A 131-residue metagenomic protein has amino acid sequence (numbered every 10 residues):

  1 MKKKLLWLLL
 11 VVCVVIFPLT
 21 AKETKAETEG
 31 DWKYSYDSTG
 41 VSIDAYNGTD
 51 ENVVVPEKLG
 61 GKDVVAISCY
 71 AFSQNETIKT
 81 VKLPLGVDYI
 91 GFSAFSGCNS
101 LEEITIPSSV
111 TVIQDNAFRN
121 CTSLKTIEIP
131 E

Functional and structural regions predicted by a protein language model:
M1-L9: Bacterial N-terminal signal peptides that target proteins for export
L9-P18: Bacterial N-terminal signal peptides
F17, Y89-F92: Aromatic (phenylalanine/tyrosine) cluster motif
F17-G30: Sec-dependent signal peptide cleavage junction
D31-S38, G48-V65, N75-Y89, C98-V112 (+1 more regions): Structural signature of tandem-repeat unit edges
